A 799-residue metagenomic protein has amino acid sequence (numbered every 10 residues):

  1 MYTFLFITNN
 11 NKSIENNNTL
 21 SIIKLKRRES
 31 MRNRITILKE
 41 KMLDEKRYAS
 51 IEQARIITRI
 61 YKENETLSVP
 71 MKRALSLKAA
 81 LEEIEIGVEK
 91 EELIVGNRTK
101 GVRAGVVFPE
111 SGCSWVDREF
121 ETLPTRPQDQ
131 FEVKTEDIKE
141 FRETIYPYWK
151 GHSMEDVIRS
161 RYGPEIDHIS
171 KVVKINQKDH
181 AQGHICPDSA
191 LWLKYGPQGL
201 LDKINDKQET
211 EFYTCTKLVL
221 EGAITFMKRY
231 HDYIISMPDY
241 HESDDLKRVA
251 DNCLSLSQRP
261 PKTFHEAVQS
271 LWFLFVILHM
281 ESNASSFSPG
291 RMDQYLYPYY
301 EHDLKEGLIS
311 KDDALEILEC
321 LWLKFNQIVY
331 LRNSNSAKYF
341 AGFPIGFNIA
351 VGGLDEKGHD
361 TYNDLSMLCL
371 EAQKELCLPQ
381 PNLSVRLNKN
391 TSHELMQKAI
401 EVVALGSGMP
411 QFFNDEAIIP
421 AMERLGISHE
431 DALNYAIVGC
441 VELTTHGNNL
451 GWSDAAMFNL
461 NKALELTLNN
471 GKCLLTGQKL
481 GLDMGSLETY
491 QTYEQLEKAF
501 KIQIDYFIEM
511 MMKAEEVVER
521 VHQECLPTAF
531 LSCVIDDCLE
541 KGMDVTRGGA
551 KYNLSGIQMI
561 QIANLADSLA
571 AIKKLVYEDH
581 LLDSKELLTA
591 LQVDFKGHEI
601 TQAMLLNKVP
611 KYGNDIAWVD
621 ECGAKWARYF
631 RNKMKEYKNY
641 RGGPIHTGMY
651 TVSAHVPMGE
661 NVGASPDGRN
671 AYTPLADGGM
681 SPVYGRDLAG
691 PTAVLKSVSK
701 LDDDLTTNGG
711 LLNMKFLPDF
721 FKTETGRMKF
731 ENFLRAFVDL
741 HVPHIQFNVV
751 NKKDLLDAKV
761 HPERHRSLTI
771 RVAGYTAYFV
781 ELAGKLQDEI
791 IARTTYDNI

Functional and structural regions predicted by a protein language model:
M1-Y2, F721: Short regulatory "switch" loops immediately downstream of catalytic or recognition motifs within protein catalytic
T3, I7-R27: Short, positively charged and aromatic/hydrophobic N-terminal segments
R27-T216, H241, D245-C253, R259-I799: Conserved catalytic cores of very large enzyme subunits
T214-R229: Extended non-globular scaffold/tether segments
I224, H231, P238, K247-A250 (+1 more regions): Heptad-repeat amphipathic alpha-helical coiled-coil interaction surface used for oligomerization/assembly
M227-I235, D293-Y297: Extended amphipathic alpha-helical scaffold segments
